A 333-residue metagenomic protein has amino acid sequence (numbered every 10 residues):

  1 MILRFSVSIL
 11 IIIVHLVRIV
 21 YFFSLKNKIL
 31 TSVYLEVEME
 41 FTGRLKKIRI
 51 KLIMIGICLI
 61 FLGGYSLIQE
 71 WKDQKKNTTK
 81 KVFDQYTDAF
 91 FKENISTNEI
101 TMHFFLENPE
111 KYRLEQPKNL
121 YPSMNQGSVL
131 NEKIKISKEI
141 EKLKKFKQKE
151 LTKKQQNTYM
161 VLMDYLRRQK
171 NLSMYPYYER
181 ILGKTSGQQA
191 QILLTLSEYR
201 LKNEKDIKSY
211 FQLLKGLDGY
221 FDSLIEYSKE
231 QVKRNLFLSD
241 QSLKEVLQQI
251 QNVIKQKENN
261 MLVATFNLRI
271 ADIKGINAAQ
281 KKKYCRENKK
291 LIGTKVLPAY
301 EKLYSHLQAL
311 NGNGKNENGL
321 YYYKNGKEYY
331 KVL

Functional and structural regions predicted by a protein language model:
I2, E40, I55, M102-H103: Position-driven detector of the extreme protein N-terminus
I2, F22-I29: Polybasic, lysine-rich low-complexity intrinsically disordered segments
S6-I9, I13, L52-I68: Alpha-helical hydrophobic membrane-insertion segments
V7, V14-V20, V33-E38: Acidic, Ala/Val/Gly-enriched low-complexity intrinsically disordered segments
R18, K26-K28, E36-E40, K46: Intrinsically disordered, low-complexity polyampholyte segments enriched for Lys and acidic residues
I19-F22, S66: Alpha-helical transmembrane segments
T42-G56: N-terminal Sec-pathway targeting helices
L62-L333: N-terminal maturation segment of proteins
